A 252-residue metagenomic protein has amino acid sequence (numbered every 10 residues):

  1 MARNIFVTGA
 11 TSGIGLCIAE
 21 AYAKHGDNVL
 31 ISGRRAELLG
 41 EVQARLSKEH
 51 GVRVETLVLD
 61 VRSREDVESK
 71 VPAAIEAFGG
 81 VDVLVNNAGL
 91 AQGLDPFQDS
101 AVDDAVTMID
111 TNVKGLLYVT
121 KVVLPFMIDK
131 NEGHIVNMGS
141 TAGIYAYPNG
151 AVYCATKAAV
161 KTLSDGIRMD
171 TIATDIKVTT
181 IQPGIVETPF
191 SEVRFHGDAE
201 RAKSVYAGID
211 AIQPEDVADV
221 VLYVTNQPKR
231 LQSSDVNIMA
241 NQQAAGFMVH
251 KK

Functional and structural regions predicted by a protein language model:
T11-S12: Conserved glycine-rich cofactor-binding loop
H25-E41: Conserved glycine-rich Rossmann-like NAD(P)H-binding loop of the short-chain dehydrogenase/reductase
V58-K70, V102: The beta1-alpha1 cofactor-binding region of Rossmann-like NAD(H)/NADP(H)-dependent oxidoreductases
D95-F97, D104-I109: Substrate-binding pocket helix/loop in short-chain dehydrogenase/reductase
T120, T156: Active-site helix of classical SDR
S140: Residue(s) in the substrate-gating loop at a strand-loop-helix junction that position the organic substrate next
T180-G184, E200-F247: C-terminal helical subdomain
